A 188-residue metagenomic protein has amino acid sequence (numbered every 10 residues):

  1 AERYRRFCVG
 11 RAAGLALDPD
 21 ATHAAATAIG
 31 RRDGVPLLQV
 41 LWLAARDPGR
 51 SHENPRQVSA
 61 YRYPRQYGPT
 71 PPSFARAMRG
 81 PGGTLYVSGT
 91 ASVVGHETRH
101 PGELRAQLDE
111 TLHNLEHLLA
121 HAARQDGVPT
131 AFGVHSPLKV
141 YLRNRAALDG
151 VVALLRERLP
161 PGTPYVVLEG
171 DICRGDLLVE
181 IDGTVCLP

Functional and structural regions predicted by a protein language model:
A1-P188: N-terminal presequence-like segments and the immediate start of the first folded domain
